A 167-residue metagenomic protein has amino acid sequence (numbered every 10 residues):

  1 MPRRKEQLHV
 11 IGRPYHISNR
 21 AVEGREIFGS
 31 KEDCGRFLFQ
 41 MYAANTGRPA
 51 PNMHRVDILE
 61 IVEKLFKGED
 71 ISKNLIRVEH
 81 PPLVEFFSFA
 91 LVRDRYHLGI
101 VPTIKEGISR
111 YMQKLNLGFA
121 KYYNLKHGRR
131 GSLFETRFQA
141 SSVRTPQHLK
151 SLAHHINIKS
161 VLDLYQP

Functional and structural regions predicted by a protein language model:
M1-P167: Short catalytic/metal-binding and nucleic-acid-binding patches
